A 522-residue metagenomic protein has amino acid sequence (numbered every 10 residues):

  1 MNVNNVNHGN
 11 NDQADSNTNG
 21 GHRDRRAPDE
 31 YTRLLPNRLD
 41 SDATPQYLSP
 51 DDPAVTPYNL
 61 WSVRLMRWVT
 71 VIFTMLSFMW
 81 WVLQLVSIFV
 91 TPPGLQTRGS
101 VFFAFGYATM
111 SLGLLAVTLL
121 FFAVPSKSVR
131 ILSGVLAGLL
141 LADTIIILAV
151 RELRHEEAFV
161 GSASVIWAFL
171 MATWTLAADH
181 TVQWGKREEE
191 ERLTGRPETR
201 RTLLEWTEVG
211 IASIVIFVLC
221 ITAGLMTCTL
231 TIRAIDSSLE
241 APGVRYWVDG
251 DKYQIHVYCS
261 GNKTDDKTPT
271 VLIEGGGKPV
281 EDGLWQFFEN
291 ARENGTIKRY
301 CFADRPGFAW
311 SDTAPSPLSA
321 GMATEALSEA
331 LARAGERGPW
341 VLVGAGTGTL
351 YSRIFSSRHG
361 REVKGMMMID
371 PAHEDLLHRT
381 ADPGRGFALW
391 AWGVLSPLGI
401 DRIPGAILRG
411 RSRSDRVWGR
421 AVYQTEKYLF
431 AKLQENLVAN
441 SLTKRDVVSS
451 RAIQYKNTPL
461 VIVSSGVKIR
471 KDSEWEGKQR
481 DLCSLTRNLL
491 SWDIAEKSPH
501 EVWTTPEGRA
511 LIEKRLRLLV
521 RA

Functional and structural regions predicted by a protein language model:
M1-L132: Membrane-anchoring hydrophobic segments
R25, E30-Y31, R38-L65, A163 (+3 more regions): Catalytic active-site module of serine/aspartate enzymes centered on a nucleophile-bearing elbow/loop
T202-T229: Internal/C-terminal transmembrane anchor helices
R245, D249-N262: A short loop-to-beta-strand scaffold at the N-terminal edge of the catalytic core in hydrolase folds
S260-W310: Conserved HGGG/HGGXW glycine-rich cap/lid loop of the alpha/beta-hydrolase fold
R305-V341: Active-site loop/oxyanion-hole signature of alpha/beta-hydrolase fold enzymes
A320, T324, R361-I494: Flexible "cap/lid" subdomain of the alpha/beta-hydrolase fold that forms the substrate-access gate
V343-G348, S352: Gly/Ala-rich beta-loop-alpha elbow adjacent to hydrolase catalytic centers
